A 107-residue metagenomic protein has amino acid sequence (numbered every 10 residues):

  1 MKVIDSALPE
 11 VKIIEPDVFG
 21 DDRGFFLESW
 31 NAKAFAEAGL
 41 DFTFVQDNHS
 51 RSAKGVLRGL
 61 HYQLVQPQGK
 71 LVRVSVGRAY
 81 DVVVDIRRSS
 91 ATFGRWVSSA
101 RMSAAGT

Functional and structural regions predicted by a protein language model:
M1-A105: Non-catalytic, conserved peripheral segments adjacent to functional cores
